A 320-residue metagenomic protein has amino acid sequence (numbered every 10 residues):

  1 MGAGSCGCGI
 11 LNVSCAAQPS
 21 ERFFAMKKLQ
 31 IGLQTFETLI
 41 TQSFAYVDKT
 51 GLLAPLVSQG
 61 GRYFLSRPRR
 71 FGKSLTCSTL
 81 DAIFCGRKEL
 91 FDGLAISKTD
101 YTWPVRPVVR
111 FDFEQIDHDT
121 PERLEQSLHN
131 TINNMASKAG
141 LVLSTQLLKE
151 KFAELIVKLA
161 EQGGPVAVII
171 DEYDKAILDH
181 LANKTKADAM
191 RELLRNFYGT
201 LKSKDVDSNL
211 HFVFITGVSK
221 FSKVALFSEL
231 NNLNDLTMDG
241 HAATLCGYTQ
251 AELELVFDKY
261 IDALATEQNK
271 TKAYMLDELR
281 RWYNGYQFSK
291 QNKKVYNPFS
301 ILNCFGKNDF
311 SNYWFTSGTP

Functional and structural regions predicted by a protein language model:
G2, L11-P320: Phosphate-binding site recognition
C6-C8: Aromatic, loop-rich ligand-recognition surfaces of beta-strand-rich domains
